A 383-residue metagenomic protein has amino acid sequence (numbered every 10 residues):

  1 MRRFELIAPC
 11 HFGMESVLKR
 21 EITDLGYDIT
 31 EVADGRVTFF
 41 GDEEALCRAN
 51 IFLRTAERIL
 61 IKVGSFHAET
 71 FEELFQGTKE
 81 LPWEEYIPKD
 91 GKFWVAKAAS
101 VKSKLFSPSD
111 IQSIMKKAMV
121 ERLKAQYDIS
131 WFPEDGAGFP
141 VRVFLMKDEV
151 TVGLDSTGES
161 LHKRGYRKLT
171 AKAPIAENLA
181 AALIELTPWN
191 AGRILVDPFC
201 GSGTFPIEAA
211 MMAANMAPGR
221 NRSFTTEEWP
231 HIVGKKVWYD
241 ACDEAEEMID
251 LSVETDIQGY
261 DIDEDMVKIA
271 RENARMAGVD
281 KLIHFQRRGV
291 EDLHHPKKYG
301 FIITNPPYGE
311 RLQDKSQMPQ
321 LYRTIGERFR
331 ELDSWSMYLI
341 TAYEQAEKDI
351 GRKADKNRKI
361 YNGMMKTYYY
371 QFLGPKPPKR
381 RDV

Functional and structural regions predicted by a protein language model:
R2-F139: Non-catalytic nucleic-acid substrate-recognition regions in nucleic-acid-modifying enzymes
E44-I51, E159-H162, P378-R380: Short, charged/polar, Gly/Pro-enriched secondary-structure boundary elements
S100-S103, S160, P307-R311: A short, flexible beta-alpha/helix-coil linker loop
V141-T157, Y370, K379: C-terminal edge-of-domain segments
V152-L186: SAM-dependent Rossmann-like transferase core, predominantly class I methyltransferases with a strong bias toward
I175-H295, E310-R311, K315-Q317: Conserved S-adenosyl-L-methionine
G289-V383: C-terminal catalytic and target-recognition region of SAM-dependent MTase-like enzymes, primarily methyltransferases
